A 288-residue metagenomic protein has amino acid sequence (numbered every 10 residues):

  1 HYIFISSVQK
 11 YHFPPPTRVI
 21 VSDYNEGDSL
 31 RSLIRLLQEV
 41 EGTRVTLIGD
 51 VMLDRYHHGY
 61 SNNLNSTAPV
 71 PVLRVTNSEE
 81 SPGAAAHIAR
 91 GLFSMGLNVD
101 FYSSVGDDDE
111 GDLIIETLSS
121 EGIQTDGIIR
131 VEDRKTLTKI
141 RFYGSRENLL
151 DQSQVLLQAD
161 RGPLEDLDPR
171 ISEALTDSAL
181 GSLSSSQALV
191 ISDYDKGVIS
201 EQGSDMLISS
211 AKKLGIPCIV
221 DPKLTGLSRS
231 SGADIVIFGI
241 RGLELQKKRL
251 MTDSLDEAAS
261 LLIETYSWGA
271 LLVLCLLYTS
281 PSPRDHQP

Functional and structural regions predicted by a protein language model:
H1-Y2, Q9-H12, H286-Q287: Low-complexity, intrinsically disordered or signal/transmembrane-proximal segments
Y11-E39, S209-A211: Short coil-to-helix leader/linker segments, especially the first N-terminal amphipathic alpha-helix with its helix
F13-P16, I20-Y24, V45, L53-V190: Conserved N-terminal subdomain of the carbohydrate kinase-like
V45-L47, C218, V236, L272-V273: Residue-level marker for buried hydrophobic side chains located in beta-strands that build the well-ordered beta-sheet
S61-V72, F142-G162, L167-E257, L277: Conserved beta-alpha-beta core of the PfkB/ribokinase-like small-molecule kinase fold
Y266: Phosphate/diphosphate-binding loops
Y278-P288: Single conserved hydrophobic/aromatic residue that forms the stacking wall/gate of nucleotide- or nucleobase-binding
